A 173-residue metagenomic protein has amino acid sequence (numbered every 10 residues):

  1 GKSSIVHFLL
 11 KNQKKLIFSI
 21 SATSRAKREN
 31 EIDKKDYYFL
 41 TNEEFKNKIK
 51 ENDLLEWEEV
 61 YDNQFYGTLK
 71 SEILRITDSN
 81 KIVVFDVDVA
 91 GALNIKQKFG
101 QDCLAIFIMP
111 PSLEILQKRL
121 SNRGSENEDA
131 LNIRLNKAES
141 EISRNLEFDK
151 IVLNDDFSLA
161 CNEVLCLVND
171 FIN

Functional and structural regions predicted by a protein language model:
K2-S3: Walker A/P-loop
V6-H7: The feature captures the helix immediately C-terminal to the Walker
L10-I20: Post-Walker A helix-loop "phosphate-sensing" segment adjacent to the P-loop in P-loop NTPases
K14, F99-L104, L146-F148: Short glycine-/polar-rich loops that comprise or flank the Walker A/P-loop and associated switch/sensor motifs
T23-K27, V89-G91, P110-I115, S125 (+1 more regions): Conserved nucleotide-binding/hydrolysis micro-motifs of P-loop NTPases
T23-V83, V89-A90: ATP-dependent small-molecule kinase phosphotransfer cores that center on conserved nucleotide phosphate-binding segments
V83-D88, K98-N122: Conserved phosphate-donor/acceptor-positioning beta-strand/loop module used by diverse small-molecule
N122-E126, S140-N173: NTP-dependent small-molecule kinase module
